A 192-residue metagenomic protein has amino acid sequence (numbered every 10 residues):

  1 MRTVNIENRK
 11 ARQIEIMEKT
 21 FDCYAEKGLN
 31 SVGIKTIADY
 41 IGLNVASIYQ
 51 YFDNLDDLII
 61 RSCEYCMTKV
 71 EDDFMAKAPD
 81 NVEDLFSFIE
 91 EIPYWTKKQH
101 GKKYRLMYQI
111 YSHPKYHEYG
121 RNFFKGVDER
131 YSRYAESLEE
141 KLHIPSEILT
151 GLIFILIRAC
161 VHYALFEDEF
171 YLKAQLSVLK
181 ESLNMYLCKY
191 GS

Functional and structural regions predicted by a protein language model:
M1-A11, S192: N-terminal intrinsically disordered/low-complexity leader segments
R9, Q13, I59, C63 (+3 more regions): Amphipathic, non-transmembrane alpha-helical scaffold segments
E15, K19, C23-D57, R61: Helix-turn-helix
I34, E64-E71: Short, basic, alpha-helical segments at the C-terminal edge of helix-turn-helix-like DNA-binding modules
R61, F74-Q99, T150-I153, L176: Hydrophobic alpha-helical connector segments
E91-R133, F166: Short secondary-structure transition hinges
Q109, K115, T150-A174, N184-S192: Amphipathic C-terminal alpha-helical segment
K115-H143, E147-G151, S177, N184: Amphipathic alpha-helical packing segments from all-alpha helical-bundle domains
